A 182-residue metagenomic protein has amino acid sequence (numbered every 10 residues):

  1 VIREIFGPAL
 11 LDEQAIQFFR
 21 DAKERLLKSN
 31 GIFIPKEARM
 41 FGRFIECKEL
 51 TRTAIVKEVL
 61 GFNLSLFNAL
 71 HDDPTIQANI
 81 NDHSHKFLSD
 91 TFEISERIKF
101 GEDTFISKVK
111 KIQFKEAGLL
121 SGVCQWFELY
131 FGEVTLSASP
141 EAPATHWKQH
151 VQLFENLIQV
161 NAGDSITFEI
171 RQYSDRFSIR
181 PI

Functional and structural regions predicted by a protein language model:
V1-I182: Class I SAM-binding transferase module
